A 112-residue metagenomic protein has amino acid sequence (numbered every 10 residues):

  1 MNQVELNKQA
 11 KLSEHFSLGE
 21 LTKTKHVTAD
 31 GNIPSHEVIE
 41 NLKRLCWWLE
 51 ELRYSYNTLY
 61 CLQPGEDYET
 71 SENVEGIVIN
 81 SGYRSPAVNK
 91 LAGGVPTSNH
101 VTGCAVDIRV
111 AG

Functional and structural regions predicted by a protein language model:
E5-G112: Cell-envelope/glycan interface and biosynthesis
